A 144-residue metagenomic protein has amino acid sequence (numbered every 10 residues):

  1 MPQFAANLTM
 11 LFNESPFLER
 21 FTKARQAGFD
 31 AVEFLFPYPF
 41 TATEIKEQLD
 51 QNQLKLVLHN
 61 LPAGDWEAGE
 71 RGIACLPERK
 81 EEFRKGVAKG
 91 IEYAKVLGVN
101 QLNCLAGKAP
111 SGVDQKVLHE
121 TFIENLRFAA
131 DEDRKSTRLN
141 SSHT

Functional and structural regions predicted by a protein language model:
M1-V96: N-terminal pre-domain/capping segments
I73-R138: Active-site acidic/histidine proton-transfer and metal-coordination neighborhood in alpha/beta enzyme cores
L139-T144: Single conserved hydrophobic/aromatic residue that forms the stacking wall/gate of nucleotide- or nucleobase-binding
